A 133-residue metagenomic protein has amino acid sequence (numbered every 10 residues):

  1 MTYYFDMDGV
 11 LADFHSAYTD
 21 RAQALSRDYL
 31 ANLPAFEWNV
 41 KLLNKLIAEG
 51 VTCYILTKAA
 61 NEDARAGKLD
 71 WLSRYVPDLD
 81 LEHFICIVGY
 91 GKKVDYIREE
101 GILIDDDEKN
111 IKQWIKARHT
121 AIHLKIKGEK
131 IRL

Functional and structural regions predicted by a protein language model:
M1-L33, K116: Active-site neighborhood of HAD-like aspartate-dependent phosphohydrolases
D6, L56-K58, I104: Short hydrophobic segments within beta-strands
A12-F14, C53, E62-A66, K92-D95 (+2 more regions): Short catalytic/ligand-binding loop motif for oxyanion handling, primarily in non-cytosolic enzymes, centered on
Q23-I55, D63-A66: Short, acidic loop-to-helix structural element flanking the phosphoryl-transfer center in phosphate-processing enzymes
Y54-N61, L69, Y75-V94: A short, structured active-site edge motif that brings together acidic residues
G67-P77, K112-R118: Short, aromatic/basic amphipathic alpha-helical patches
F84-W114: Conserved Lys-Pro-Asp/Glu-containing loop-to-beta segment of HAD-superfamily phosphomonoesterases, centered on
I102-L133: Acidic, Mg2+-coordinating phosphoryl-transfer loop and its flanking beta/alpha structural elements, shared across
